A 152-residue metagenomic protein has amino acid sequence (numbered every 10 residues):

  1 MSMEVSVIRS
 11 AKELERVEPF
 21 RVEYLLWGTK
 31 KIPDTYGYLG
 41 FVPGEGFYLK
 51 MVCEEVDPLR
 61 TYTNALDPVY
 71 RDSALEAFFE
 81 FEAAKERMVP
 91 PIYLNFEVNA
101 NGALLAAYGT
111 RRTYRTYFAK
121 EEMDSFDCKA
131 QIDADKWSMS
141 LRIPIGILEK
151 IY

Functional and structural regions predicted by a protein language model:
M1-Y152: Structural preference for beta-rich elements and adjacent junctions enriched in aromatics
